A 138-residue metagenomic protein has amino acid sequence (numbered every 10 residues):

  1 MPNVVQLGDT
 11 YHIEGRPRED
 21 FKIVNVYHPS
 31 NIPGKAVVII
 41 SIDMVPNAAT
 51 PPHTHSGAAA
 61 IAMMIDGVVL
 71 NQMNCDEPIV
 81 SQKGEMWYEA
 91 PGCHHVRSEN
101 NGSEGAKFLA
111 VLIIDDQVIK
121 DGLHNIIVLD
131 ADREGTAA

Functional and structural regions predicted by a protein language model:
M1-V38, P78-V80, G122-A138: A short, N-terminal "cap"/entry segment at the start of jelly-roll beta-barrel domains of the cupin/DSBH fold
P33-K35, N47-M63: A short beta-loop-beta micro-motif enriched in histidine and acidic residues
A36, M44-V45, N74-C93: Short acidic-glycine-tyrosine-enriched beta hairpin
I39-S41, I61, M86-Y88, A110-V111: Conserved hydrophobic/aromatic beta-strand scaffold that supports enzyme active sites
P52, N71-Q72, E89, H94-G102: Short beta-strand His + acidic residue motifs that chelate non-heme Fe in jelly-roll/DSBH and cupin folds
H55-C75, E85: Glycine- and acidic-residue-biased ligand/ion/polar-headgroup-sensing regions
V80-K83, W87, E99, Q117 (+1 more regions): Catalytic cores of secreted/periplasmic or lumenal enzymes
Y88, S103-D121: A short hydrophobic beta-strand segment most commonly corresponding to one strand of the jelly-roll/cupin
